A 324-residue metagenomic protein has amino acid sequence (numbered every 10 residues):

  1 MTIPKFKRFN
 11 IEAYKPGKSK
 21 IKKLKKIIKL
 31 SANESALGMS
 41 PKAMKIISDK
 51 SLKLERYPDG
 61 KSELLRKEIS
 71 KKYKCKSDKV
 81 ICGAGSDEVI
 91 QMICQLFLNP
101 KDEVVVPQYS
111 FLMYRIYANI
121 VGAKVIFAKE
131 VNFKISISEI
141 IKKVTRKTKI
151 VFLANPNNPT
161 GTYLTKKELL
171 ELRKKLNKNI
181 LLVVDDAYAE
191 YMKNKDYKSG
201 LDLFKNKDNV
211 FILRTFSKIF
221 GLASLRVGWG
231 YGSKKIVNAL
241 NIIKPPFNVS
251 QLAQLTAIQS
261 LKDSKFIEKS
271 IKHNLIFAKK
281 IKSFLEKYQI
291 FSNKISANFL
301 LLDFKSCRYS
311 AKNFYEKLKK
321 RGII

Functional and structural regions predicted by a protein language model:
M1-R56: N-terminal "arm"/small-domain region of PLP-dependent enzymes with the aminotransferase-like
N33-A36, S86-D87, F111, N155-T160 (+2 more regions): Short glycine-rich anion-binding loops that position phosphate/pyrophosphate groups of nucleotides and phosphorylated
E63-E103: Phosphate-binding glycine-rich loop
L96-L153: PLP-dependent aminotransferase-like
N119, I135-R146, P159-L182, Y188-I219: Active-site pre-lysine segment of PLP-dependent enzymes
L153, V184-D185: Hydrophobic residues in beta-strands of the RecA-like P-loop NTPase core, especially within AAA+ ATPase
N209-E286, I290-N293: PLP-dependent aminotransferase class I/II
L275, K287-R321: Conserved PLP-binding catalytic core of the aspartate aminotransferase-like
